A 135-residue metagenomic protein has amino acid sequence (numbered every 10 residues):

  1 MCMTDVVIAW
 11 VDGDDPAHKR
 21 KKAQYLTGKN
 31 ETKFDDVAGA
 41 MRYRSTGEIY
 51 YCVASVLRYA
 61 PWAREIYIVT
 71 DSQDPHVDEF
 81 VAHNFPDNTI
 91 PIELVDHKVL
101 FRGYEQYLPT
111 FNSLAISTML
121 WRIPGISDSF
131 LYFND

Functional and structural regions predicted by a protein language model:
M1-M3, A63, S127-D128: A general structural motif
M1-Y43, G47: N-proximal low-complexity "stem/linker" segments adjacent to membrane-targeting elements
V6-I8, I68, Y132: Structural beta-sheet core signal
L26-R44, D74-S127: Active-site-proximal specificity loops/subdomain of glycosyltransferases
S55-A63: Short, acidic, metal-binding catalytic loop of nucleotide-sugar glycosyltransferases
R64-Q73: Short beta-strand/loop segment that forms part of the nucleotide-sugar
S127-D135: Short beta-strand-to-loop acidic/aromatic patch adjacent to the donor-nucleotide binding site
